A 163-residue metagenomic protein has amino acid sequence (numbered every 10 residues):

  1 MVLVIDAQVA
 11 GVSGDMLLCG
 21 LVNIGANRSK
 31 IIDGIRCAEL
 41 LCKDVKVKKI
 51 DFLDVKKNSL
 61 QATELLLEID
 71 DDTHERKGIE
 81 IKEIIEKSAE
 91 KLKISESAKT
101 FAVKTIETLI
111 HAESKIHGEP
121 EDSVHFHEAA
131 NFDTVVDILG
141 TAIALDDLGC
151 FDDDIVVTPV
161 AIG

Functional and structural regions predicted by a protein language model:
M1-L3: Extreme N-terminal starter segment of soluble prokaryotic enzymes
D6, L66-E68, T158-A161: Short beta-strand segments
A10, D70-D72, I162: Short, glycine-/Ser/Thr-/acidic-enriched flexible segments
G11, L65, D133: Divalent metal-coordination and catalytic microenvironments
L18-R28, G140-G149: Alpha-helical support elements that line or immediately flank enzyme active sites and cofactor-binding pockets
N23-I116: Glycine-rich nucleotide/cofactor/substrate-binding loop typically near the N-terminus or early in the first domain
E90-A98, A102-G163: Glycine-rich, mobile lid/loop segments that gate access to catalytic sites or pores
